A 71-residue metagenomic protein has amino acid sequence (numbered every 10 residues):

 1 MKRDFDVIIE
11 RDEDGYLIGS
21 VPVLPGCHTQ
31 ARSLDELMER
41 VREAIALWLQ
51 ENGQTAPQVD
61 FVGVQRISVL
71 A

Functional and structural regions predicted by a protein language model:
M1-D6, E39-A71: Short, charged, surface-exposed hinge/linker loops at domain edges that act as mobile lids or interdomain connectors
E10-D14: Short beta-strand micro-motifs enriched in acidic
G15-E51: Amphipathic, hydrophobic secondary-structure cores in small proteins
